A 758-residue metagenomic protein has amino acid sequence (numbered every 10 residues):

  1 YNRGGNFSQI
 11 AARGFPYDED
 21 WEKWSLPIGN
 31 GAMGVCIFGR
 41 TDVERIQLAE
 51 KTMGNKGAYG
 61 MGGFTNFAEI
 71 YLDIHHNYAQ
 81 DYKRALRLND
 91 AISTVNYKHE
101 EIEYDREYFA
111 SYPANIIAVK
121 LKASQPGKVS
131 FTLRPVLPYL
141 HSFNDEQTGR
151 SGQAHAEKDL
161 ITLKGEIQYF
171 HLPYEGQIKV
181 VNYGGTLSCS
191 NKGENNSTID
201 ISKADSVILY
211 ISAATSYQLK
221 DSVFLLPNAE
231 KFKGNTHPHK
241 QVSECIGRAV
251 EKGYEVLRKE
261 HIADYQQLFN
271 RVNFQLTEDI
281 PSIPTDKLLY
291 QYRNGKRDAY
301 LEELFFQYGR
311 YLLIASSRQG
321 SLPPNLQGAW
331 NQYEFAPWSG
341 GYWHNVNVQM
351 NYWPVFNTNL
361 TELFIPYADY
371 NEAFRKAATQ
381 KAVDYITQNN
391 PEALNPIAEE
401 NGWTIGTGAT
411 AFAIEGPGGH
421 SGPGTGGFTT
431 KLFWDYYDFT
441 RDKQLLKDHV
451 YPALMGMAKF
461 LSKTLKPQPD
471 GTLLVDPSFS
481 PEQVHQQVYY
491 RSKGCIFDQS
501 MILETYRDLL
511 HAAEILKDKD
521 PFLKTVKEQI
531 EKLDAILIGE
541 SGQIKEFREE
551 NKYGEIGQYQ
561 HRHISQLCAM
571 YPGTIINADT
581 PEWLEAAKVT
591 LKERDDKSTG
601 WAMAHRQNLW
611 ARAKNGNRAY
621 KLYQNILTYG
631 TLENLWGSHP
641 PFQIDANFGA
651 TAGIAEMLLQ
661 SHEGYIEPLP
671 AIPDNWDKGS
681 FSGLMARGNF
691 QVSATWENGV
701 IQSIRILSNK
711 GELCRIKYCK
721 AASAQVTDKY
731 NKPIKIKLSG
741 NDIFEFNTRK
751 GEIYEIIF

Functional and structural regions predicted by a protein language model:
Y1-P417, D435-Y437, M455-A458, Q468 (+7 more regions): Aromatic-residue-lined binding/catalytic grooves and analogous aromatic/hydrophobic interfacial grooves in multimeric
D20, D298, G340-G341, G418-G422 (+3 more regions): Alpha-helix N-cap/helix-initiation motif
E22-M53, Y342-L363, K466-P467, G471-I515 (+2 more regions): C-terminal capping/lid segments that line or modulate ligand- or cofactor-binding pockets
A91, T425-L432, M501, T505: Amphipathic, well-ordered alpha-helical segments in soluble domains
S124-G127, A315-G320, Y436-D448, F460-T472 (+4 more regions): Secondary-structure transition/capping motifs at alpha-helix termini and the adjoining loop/turn into the next element
F131, Y300, E362-I365, K443-D448 (+4 more regions): Short, solvent-exposed positions on alpha-helices
N347, G422-Y436, H449-K463, A602-M603 (+3 more regions): Extended, hydrophobic alpha-helical segments in both membrane/secreted and soluble proteins
